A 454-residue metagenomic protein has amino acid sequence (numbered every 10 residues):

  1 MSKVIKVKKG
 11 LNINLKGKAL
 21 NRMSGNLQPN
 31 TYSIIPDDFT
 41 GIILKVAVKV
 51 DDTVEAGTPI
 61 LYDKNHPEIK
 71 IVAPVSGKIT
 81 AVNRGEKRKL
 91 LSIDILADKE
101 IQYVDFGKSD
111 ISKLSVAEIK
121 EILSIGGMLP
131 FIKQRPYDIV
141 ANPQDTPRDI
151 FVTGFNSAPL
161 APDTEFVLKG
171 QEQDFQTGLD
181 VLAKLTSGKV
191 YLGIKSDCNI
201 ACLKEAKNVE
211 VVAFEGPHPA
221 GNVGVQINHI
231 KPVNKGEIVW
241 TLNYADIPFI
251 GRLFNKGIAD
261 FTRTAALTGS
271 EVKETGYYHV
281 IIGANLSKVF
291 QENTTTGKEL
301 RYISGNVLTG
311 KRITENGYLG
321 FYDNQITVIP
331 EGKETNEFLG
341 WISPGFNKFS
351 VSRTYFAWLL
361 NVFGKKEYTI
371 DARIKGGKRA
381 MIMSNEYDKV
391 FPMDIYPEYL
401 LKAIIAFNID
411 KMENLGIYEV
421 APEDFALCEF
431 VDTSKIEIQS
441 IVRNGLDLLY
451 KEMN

Functional and structural regions predicted by a protein language model:
M1-A47, Y62, V211-F214: N-terminal, Lys/Arg-enriched amphipathic/low-complexity engagement segments that precede the first folded domain
I42, A73, K89: Exposed loop/turn and edge beta-strand positions of beta-sandwich/beta-sheet ligand-binding modules
I42, V48, N65-E68, E274: Short, solvent-exposed loop/turn positions at domain surfaces that link secondary-structure elements or cap domain
K49-Y62, A81: Short, well-structured beta-strand-loop connectors
E68-S76: Short coil-to-beta-strand transition motifs
I69, N83-K288, E292-N454: Buried, small/hydrophobic-residue-enriched core segments of structured protein domains
